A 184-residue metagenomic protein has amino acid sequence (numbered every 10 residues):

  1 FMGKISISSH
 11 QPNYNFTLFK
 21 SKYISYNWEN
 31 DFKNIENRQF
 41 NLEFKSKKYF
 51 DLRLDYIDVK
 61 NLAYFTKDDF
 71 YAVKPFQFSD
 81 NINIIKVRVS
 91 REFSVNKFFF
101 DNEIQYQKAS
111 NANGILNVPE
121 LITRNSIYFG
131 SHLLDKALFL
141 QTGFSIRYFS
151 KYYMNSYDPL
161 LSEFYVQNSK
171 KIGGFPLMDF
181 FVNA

Functional and structural regions predicted by a protein language model:
F1-A184: Exposed, low-structure sequence patches enriched in small/polar residues
